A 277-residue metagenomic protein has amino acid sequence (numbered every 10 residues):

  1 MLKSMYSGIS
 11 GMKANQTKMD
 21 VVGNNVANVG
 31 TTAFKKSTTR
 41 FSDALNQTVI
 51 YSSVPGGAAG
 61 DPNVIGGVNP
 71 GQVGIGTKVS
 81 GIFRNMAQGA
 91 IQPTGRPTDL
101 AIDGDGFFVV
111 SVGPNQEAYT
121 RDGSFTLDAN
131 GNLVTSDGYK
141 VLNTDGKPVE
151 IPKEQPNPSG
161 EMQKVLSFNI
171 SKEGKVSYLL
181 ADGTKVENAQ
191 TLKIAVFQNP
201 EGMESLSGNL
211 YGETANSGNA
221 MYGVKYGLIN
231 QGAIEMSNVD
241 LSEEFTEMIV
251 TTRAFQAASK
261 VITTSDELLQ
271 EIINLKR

Functional and structural regions predicted by a protein language model:
M1-G146, E154-R277: Amphipathic alpha-helical polymerization modules
